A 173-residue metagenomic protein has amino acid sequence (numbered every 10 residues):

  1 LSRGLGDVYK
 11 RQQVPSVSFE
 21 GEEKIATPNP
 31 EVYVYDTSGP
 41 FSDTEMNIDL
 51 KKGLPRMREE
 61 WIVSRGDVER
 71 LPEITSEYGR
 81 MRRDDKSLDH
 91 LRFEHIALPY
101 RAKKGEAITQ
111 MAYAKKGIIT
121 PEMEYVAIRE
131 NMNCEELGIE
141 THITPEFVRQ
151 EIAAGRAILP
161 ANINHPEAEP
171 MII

Functional and structural regions predicted by a protein language model:
L1-L5, Y9: Single conserved hydrophobic/aromatic residue that forms the stacking wall/gate of nucleotide- or nucleobase-binding
Q13-K24, P28-I173: Metallocofactor- and cofactor-centric catalytic cores in central/energy metabolism, strongly enriched
